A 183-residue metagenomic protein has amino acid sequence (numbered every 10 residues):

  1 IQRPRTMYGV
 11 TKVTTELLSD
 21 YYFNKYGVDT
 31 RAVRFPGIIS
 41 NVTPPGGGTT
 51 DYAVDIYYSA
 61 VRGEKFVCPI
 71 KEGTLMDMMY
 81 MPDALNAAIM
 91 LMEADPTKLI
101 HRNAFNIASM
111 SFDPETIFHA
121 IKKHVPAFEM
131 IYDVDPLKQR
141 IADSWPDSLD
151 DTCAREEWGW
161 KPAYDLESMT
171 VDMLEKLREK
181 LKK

Functional and structural regions predicted by a protein language model:
I1-A32, I39: Catalytic helix-loop patch of NAD(P)-dependent Rossmann-fold dehydrogenases
P4, N41-T43, K138-R140: A short acidic, helix-capping loop that chelates divalent metal ions and anchors anionic groups
V13, Y26, I39-V54, M81-P82 (+1 more regions): Glycine/proline-rich active-site loop of Rossmann-fold NAD(P)-dependent oxidoreductases
N24, Y58-S59, K123, E156: Solvent-exposed polar/charged
D29, K65, K161: Residue-level detector of anion-binding/catalytic polar loops
A32-P45, D55-M79, D83: A conserved pocket-lining segment of Rossmann-fold NAD(P)-dependent short-chain dehydrogenase/reductase
P69-K71, M76-K183: C-terminal substrate-binding subdomain of Rossmann-fold SDR/epimerase-dehydratase oxidoreductases
